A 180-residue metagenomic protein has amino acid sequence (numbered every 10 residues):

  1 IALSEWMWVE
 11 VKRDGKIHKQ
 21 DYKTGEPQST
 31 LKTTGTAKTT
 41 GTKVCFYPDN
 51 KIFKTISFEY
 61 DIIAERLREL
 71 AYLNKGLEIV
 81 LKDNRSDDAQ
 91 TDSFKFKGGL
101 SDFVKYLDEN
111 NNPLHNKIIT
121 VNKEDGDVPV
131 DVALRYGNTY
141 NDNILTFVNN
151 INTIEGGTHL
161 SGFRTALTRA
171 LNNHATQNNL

Functional and structural regions predicted by a protein language model:
I1-K97, D102-Y106: GHKL-type ATPase core
D61, R68-L70, G76, V80-L180: GHKL/Histidine-kinase-like ATPase module
